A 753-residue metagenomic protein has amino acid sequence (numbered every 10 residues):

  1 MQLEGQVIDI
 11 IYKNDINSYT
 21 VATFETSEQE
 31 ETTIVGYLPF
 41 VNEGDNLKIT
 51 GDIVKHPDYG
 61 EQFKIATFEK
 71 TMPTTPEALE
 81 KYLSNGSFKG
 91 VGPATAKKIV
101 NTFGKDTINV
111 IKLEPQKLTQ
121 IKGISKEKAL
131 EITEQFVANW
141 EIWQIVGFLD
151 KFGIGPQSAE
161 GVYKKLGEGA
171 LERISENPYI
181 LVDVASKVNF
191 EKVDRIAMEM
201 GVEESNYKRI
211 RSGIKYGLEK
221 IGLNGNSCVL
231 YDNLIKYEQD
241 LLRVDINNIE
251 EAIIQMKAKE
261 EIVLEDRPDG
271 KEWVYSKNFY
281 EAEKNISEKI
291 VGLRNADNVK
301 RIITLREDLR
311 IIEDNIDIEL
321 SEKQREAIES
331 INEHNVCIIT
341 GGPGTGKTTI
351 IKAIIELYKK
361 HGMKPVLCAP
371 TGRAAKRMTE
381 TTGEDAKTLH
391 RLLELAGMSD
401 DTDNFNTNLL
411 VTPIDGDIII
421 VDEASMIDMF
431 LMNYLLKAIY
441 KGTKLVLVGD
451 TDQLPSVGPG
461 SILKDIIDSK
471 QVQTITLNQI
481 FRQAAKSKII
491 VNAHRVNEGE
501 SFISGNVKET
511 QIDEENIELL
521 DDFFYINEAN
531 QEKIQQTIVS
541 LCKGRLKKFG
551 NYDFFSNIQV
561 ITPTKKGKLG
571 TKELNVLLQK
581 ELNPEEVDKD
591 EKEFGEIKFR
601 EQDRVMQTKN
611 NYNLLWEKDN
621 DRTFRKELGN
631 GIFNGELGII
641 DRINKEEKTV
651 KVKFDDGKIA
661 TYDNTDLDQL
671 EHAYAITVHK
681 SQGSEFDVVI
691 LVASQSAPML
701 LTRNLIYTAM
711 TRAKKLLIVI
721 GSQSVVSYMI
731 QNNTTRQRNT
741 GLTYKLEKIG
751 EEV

Functional and structural regions predicted by a protein language model:
M1-N14, G51, L637-D641: Structural detector for short beta-strands of small beta-barrel domains
K13-F24, E646-K651: Short aromatic-glycine-enriched beta-strand elements
Y19-A22, S27, T33-I34, N42-I53 (+6 more regions): Accessory alpha-helical DNA-binding modules that contact the DNA backbone or grooves
G44-N46, Q602, G635: Loop/turn positions that initiate beta-strands
D150, L264-I328: Pre-P-loop entry segment of helicase/translocase ATPase cores
R325-I328, E333-D513: ASCE P-loop NTPase helicase motor core
D452-T623, E627-N630: Conserved helicase motor core of P-loop NTPases
G629, N634-V753: C-terminal accessory regions
